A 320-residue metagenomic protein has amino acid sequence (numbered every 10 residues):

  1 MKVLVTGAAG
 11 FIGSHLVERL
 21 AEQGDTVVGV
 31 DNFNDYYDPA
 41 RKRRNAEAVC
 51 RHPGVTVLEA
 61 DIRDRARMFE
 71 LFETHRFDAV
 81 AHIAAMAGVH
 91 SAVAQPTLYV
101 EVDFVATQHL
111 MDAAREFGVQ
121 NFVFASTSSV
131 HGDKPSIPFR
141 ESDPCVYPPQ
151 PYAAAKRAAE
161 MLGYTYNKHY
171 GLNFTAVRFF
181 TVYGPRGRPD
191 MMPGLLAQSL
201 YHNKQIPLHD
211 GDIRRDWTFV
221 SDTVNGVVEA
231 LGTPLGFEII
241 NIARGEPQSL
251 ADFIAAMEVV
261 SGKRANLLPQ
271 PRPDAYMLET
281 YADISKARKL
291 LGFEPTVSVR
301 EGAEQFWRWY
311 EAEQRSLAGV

Functional and structural regions predicted by a protein language model:
M1-V182, V297, E313: N-terminal Rossmann-like NAD(P)+-binding domain of SDR-like oxidoreductases, especially those catalyzing
H15, A40-R44, E70, A94 (+5 more regions): Generic recognition of short, well-ordered alpha-helical segments
E47, F69, M111, Y164 (+4 more regions): Solvent-exposed, non-membrane alpha-helical residues enriched in polar/charged side chains
I62, P144, G184, I213 (+1 more regions): Residues that form or immediately flank small-molecule/cofactor binding pockets and catalytic motifs
R63, A87, G187, Q248-S249 (+1 more regions): Short alpha-helical
I137-P138, P189-A197: A glycine/serine/threonine-rich, flexible loop-to-helix segment that serves as the NAD(P) cofactor-binding "lid"
A158, L162, Y166, L196 (+2 more regions): Hydrophobic alpha-helix immediately C-terminal to the catalytic Tyr-X-X-X-Lys motif of short-chain
G194, L200-V320: C-terminal substrate-binding subdomain of Rossmann-fold SDR/epimerase-dehydratase oxidoreductases
